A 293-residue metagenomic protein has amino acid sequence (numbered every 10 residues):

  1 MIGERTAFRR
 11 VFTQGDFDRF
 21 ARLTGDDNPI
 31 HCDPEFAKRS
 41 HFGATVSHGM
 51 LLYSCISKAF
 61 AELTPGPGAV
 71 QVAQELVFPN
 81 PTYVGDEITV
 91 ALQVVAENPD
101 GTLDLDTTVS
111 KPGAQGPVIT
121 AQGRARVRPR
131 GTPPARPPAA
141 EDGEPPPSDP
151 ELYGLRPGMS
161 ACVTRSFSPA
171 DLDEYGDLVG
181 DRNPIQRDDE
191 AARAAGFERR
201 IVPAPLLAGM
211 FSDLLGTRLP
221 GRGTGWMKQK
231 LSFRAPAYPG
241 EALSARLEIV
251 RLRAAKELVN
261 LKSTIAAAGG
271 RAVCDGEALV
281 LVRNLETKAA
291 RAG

Functional and structural regions predicted by a protein language model:
M1-F8, F78, T82-T164, A237-G293: HotDog/MaoC-like acyl-thioester-processing domains
M1-T45, D142-V202: Catalytic strand-loop segment that frames the active site of acyl-thioester-processing enzymes
L23, I30, V72, T102-L103 (+4 more regions): A broadly tuned "polar low-complexity/structure-edge" signature
C32-D33, I56-E62, L105-S110, F211-P220 (+1 more regions): A broadly tuned preference for mixed-charge, low-complexity surface segments
F36, V72, G101, A191 (+3 more regions): Sparse recognition of residues in long alpha-helices and their boundaries
K38-Q93, A195-I249: Hydrophobic beta-strand-centered segment that forms part of the acyl-chain substrate-binding groove
